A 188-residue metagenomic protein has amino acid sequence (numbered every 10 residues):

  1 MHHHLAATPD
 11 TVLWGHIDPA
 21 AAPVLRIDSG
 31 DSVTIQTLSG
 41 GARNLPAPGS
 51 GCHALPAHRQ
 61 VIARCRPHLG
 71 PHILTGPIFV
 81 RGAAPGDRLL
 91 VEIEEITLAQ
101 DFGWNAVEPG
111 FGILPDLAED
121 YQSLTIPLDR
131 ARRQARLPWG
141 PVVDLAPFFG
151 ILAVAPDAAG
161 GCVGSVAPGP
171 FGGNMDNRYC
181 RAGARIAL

Functional and structural regions predicted by a protein language model:
H2-R66: N-terminal, Lys/Arg-enriched amphipathic/low-complexity engagement segments that precede the first folded domain
L13, P23, L74-F79, D176: Short, conserved secondary-structure segments in the cores of folded domains
I27, V80-A83, C180: Short, well-ordered loop/turn sites that connect or cap secondary structure elements
I35, R88-V91, L188: A generic structural signal for residues embedded in beta-strands
S39-F79, T97-L117: Histidine- and aromatic-enriched segments that form or immediately flank copper-ligand environments
L69-I73, E94-A182, A187: Intrinsically disordered, low-complexity linker/loop segments enriched in Gly/Pro and charged/polar residues
